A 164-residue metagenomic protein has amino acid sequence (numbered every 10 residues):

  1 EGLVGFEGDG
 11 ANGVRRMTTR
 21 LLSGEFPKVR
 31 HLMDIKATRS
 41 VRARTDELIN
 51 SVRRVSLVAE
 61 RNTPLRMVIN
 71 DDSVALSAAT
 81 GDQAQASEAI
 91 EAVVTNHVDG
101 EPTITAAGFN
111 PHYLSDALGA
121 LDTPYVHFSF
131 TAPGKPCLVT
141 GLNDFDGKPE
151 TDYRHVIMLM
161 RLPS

Functional and structural regions predicted by a protein language model:
E1-S164: Extended macromolecule-engaging scaffold surfaces, prototypically the DNA polymerase sliding clamp/PCNA/9-1-1 ring
